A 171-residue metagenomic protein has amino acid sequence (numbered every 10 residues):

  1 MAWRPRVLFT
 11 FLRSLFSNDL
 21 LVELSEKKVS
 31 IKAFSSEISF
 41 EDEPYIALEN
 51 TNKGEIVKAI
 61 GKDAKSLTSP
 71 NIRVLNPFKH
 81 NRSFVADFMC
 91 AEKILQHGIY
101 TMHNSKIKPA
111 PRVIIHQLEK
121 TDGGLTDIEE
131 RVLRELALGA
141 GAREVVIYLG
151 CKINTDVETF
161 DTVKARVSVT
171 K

Functional and structural regions predicted by a protein language model:
A2-K171: Nucleotide/phosphate-binding catalytic cleft detector across ATP-hydrolyzing and phosphate-transferring enzymes
